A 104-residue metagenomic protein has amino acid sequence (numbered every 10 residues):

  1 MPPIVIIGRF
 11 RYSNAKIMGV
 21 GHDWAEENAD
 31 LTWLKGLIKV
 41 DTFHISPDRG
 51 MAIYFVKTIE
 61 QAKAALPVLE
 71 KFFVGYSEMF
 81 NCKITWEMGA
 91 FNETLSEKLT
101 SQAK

Functional and structural regions predicted by a protein language model:
M1-M51, K57-K71, E78-K104: Short S/T/G/P-rich N-terminal loop/turn motif that feeds into the first structured element of a domain
